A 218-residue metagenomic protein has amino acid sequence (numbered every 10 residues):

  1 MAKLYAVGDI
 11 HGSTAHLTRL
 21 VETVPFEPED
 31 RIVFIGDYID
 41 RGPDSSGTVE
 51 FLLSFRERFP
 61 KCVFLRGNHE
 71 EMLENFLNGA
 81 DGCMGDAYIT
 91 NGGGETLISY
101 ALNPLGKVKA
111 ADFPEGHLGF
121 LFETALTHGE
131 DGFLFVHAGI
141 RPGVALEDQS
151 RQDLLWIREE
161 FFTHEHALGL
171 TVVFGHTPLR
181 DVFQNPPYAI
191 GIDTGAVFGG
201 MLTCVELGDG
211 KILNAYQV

Functional and structural regions predicted by a protein language model:
M1-F51: N-terminal active-site segment of His-dependent metallophosphoesterases
M1-L4, H128-L134, P186: Beta-strand-turn-beta hairpins that frame and shape the catalytic cleft of phosphate-ester-processing enzymes
D9, D37, L52, G67-N68 (+6 more regions): Divalent metal-coordination and catalytic microenvironments
H11-A15, D40-P43, E71-L73, P142-G143 (+2 more regions): Active-site environment of divalent metal-dependent phosphoester hydrolases
R41-A125, F161-T163: Active-site neighborhood of divalent metal-dependent phosphoester bond hydrolases
E71, N78, L134-Q149: Divalent-metal (often Zn2+) His-rich catalytic cores of metallo-beta-lactamase-fold enzymes
G129, F135-H137, C204-G208: Short, well-ordered beta-strand micro-motif
V144, S150-Y216: Conserved beta-sheet core of the metallophosphoesterase superfamily
